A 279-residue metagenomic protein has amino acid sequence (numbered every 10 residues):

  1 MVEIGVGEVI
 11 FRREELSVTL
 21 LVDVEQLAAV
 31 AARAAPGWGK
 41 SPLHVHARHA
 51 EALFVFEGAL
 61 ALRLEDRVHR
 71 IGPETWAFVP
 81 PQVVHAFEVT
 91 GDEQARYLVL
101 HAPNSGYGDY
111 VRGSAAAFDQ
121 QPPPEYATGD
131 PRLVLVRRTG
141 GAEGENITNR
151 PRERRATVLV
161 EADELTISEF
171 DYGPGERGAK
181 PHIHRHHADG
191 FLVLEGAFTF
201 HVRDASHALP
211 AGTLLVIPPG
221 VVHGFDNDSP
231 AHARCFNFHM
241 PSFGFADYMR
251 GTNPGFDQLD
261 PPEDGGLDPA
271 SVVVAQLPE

Functional and structural regions predicted by a protein language model:
M1-A28, P36, P42, R112-T166 (+3 more regions): A short, N-terminal "cap"/entry segment at the start of jelly-roll beta-barrel domains of the cupin/DSBH fold
E25-Q26, R48, D92-E93, E164 (+2 more regions): Short strand-connecting beta-turns/loops that link adjacent beta-strands
A31-A35, V45-R63, L100-A102, E169-G173 (+2 more regions): Short, conserved beta-strand element in jelly-roll/cupin
A52, A59-A61, V68, V84 (+6 more regions): Structural motif
D66-P81, D204-V222: Short acidic-glycine-tyrosine-enriched beta hairpin
F78, D92-D109, V216, P230-D247: A short hydrophobic beta-strand segment most commonly corresponding to one strand of the jelly-roll/cupin
E88-T90, D226-S229: Asparagine-centered strand-capping/turn motif at beta-strand->loop junctions
